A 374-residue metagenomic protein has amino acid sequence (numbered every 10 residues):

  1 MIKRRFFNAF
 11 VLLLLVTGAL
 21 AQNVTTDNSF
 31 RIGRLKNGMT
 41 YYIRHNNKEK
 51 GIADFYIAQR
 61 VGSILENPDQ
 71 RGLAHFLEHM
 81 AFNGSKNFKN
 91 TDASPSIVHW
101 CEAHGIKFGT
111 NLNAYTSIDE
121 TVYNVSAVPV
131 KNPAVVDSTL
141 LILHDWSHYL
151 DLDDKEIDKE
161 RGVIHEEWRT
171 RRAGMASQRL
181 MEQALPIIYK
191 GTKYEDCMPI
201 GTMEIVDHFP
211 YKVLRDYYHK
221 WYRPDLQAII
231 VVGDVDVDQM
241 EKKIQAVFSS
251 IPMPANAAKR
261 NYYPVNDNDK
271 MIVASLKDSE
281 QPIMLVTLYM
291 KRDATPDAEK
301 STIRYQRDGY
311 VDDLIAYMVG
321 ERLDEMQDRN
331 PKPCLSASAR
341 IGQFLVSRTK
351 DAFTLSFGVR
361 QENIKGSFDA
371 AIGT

Functional and structural regions predicted by a protein language model:
M1-N23: Bacterial Sec-dependent N-terminal signal peptides
N23-I32, Y123-S126, P133, Q183-Q227 (+2 more regions): Histidine-acidic residue clusters that define the catalytic metal-binding segment of zinc metallopeptidase domains
D54-S126, Y189, D196-I200, Y317-D351: M16/MPP (pitrilysin/insulinase) zinc-metallopeptidase core fold and M16-derived inactive scaffolds
G84, V125-E160, M326, F344-T374: M16/insulysin-pitrilysin zinc metalloprotease superfamily fold
A93-H99, D151-R169, D236, A255-D269 (+2 more regions): Acidic/histidine-enriched alpha-helical segments
Y149, E156, R161-G162, R169-A173 (+1 more regions): Non-catalytic, conformational "gating/processing" segments within enzyme and secreted inhibitor domains
A228-M284: An aromatic/glycine/proline-enriched structural segment found at the starts of mature extracellular/organellar domains
V286, D293, Y305-T374: Structured mid-domain segments that build the active-site/substrate or prosthetic-cofactor binding neighborhood
